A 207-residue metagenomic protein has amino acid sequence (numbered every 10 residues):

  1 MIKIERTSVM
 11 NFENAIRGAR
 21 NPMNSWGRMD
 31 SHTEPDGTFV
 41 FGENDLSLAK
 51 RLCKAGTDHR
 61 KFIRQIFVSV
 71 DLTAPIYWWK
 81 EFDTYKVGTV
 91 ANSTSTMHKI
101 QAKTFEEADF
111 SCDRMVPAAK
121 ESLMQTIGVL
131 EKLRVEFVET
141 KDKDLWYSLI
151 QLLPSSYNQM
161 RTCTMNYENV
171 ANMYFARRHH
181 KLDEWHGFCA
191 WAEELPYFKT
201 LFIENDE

Functional and structural regions predicted by a protein language model:
M1-E207: Family-specific signature for flavin-dependent thymidylate synthase
